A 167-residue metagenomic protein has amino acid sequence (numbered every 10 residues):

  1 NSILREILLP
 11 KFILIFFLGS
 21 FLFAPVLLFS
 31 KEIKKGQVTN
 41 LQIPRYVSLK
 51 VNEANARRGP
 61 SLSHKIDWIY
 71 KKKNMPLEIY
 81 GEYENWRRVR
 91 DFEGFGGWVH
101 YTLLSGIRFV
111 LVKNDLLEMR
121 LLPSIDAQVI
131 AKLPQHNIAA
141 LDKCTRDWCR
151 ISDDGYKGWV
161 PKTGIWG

Functional and structural regions predicted by a protein language model:
N1-L9: N-terminal secretory signal peptides that target proteins for export/translocation
I13-P25: Bacterial N-terminal signal peptides
S30-R58, I69-K73, Y80-F95, V99-L121 (+4 more regions): SH3-family beta-barrel domains
S61-H64: Second-shell loop/turn segments in exported
